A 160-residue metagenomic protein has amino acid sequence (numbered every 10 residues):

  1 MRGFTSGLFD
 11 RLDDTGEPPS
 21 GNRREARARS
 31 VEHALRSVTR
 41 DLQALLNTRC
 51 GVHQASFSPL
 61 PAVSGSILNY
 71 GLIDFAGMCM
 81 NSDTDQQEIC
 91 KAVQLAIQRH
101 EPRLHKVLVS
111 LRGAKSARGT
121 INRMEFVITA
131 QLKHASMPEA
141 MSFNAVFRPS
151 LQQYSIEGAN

Functional and structural regions predicted by a protein language model:
M1-N81, L132-N160: Immediate N-terminus of the mature polypeptide
H53-A55, H105-V109: Short beta-strand elements
S66-G71, V93, H105, M124-F126: A generic structural signal for short beta-strands and their flanking turns/coil linkers
G77-H100, L104-K106: Mid-length scaffold segments of soluble, non-membrane domains
R112-F126: Beta-rich nucleic-acid/ligand-interaction surfaces
F126-L132: A short beta-strand signature
